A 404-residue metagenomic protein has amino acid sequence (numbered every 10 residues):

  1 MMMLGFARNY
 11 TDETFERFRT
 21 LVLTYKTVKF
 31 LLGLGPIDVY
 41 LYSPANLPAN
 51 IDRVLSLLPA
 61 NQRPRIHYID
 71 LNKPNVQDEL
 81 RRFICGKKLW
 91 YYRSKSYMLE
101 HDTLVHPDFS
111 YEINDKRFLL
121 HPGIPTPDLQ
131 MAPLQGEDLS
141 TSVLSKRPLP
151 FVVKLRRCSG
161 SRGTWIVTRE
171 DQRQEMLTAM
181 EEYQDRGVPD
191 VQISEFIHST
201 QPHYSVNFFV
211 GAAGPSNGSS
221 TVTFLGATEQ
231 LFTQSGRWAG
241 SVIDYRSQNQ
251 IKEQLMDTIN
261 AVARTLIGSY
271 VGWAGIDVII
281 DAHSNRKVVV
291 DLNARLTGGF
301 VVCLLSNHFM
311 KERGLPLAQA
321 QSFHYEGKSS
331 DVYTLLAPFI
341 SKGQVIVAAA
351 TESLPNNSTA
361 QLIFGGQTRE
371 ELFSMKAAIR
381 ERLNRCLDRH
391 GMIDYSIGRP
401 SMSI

Functional and structural regions predicted by a protein language model:
T20-F30, L41-P148, C158-S159: Conserved N-proximal alpha/beta basic substrate-recognition cap immediately N-terminal to, or forming the N-lobe
L119, L144-V167, D185-T200, D291: ATP-grasp fold ATP-binding core
P125-P127, T168-T200, V262-L266, Y395: Conserved ATP-binding module of the ATP-grasp superfamily
F151-A179, H203-S205, L231-Q248: Glycine-rich phosphate-binding loop of ATP-grasp-fold ATP-dependent ligases
L177-F232, I279-V288: Phosphate-binding site of ATP-dependent enzymes
S199-T200, F208-A263, N293-Q321: ATP-dependent carboxylate/phosphate-activation module, predominantly the ATP-grasp catalytic core and closely related
R237-R286, F323-K342: A long amphipathic alpha-helix within ATP-dependent nucleotide-binding catalytic cores
K311-I404: Peripheral (often C-terminal) accessory segments that flank ATP-dependent C-N-forming ligase machineries
